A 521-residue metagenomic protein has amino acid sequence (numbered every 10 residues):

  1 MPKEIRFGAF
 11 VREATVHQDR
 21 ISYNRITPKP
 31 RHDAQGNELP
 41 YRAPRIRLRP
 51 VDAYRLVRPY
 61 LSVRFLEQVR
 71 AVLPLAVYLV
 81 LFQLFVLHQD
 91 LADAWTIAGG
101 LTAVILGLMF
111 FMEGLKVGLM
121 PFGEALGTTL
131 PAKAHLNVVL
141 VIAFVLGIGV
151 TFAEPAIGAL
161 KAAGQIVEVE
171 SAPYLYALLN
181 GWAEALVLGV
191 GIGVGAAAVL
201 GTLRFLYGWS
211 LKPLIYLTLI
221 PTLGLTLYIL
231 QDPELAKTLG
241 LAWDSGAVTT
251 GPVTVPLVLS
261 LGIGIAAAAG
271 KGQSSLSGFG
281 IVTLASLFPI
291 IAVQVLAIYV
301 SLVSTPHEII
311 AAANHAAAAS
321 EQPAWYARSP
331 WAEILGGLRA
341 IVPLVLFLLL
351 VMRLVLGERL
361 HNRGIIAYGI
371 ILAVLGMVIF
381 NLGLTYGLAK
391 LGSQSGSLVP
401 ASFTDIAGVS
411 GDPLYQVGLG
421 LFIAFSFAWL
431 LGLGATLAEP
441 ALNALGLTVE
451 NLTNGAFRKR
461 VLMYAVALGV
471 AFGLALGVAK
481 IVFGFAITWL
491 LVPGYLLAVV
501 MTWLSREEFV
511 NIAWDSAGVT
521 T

Functional and structural regions predicted by a protein language model:
M1-F65, E124-T129, A134-L136, V169-G181 (+7 more regions): Intrinsically disordered, low-complexity non-transmembrane regions of multi-pass membrane transporters
M1-R42, L200-Y216, I229-T238, G270-A317 (+2 more regions): Juxtamembrane and boundary regions of transmembrane helices in multi-pass small-molecule transporters and channels
K29-V57, L73-V86, F110-L126, V258-S274 (+5 more regions): Juxtamembrane interface elements at the cytosolic ends of transmembrane helices in multi-pass membrane proteins
L61-A71, W95-L101, T129-F144, W209-T218 (+2 more regions): Alpha-helical transmembrane segments and their helix-start/interface "positive-inside/aromatic belt" motifs in integral
S62-Q68, Q89-G99, P131, L178-V187 (+5 more regions): Interfacial loop-to-helix junctions that mark the boundaries of transmembrane helices in multi-pass membrane
A71-V86, G100-F110, I142-G149, G191-R204 (+8 more regions): Hydrophobic core segments of alpha-helical transmembrane domains in multi-pass membrane transport and ion-translocation
L91-L101, G107, M112-E113, L119 (+2 more regions): Transmembrane helical segments that form the transport core of multi-pass membrane transport proteins
L136-L225, G420-V499: Helix-loop-helix junctions within the multi-pass membrane cores of secondary transporters/permeases
